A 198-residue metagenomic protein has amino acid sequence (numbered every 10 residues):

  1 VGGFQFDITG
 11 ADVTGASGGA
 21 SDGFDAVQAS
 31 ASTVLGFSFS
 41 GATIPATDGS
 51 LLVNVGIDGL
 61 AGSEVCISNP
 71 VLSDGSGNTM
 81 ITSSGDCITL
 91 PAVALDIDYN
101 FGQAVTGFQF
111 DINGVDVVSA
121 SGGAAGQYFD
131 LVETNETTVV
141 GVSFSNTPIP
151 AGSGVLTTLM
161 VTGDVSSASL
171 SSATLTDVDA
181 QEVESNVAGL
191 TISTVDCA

Functional and structural regions predicted by a protein language model:
V1-A198: Acidic, low-complexity intrinsically disordered segments
